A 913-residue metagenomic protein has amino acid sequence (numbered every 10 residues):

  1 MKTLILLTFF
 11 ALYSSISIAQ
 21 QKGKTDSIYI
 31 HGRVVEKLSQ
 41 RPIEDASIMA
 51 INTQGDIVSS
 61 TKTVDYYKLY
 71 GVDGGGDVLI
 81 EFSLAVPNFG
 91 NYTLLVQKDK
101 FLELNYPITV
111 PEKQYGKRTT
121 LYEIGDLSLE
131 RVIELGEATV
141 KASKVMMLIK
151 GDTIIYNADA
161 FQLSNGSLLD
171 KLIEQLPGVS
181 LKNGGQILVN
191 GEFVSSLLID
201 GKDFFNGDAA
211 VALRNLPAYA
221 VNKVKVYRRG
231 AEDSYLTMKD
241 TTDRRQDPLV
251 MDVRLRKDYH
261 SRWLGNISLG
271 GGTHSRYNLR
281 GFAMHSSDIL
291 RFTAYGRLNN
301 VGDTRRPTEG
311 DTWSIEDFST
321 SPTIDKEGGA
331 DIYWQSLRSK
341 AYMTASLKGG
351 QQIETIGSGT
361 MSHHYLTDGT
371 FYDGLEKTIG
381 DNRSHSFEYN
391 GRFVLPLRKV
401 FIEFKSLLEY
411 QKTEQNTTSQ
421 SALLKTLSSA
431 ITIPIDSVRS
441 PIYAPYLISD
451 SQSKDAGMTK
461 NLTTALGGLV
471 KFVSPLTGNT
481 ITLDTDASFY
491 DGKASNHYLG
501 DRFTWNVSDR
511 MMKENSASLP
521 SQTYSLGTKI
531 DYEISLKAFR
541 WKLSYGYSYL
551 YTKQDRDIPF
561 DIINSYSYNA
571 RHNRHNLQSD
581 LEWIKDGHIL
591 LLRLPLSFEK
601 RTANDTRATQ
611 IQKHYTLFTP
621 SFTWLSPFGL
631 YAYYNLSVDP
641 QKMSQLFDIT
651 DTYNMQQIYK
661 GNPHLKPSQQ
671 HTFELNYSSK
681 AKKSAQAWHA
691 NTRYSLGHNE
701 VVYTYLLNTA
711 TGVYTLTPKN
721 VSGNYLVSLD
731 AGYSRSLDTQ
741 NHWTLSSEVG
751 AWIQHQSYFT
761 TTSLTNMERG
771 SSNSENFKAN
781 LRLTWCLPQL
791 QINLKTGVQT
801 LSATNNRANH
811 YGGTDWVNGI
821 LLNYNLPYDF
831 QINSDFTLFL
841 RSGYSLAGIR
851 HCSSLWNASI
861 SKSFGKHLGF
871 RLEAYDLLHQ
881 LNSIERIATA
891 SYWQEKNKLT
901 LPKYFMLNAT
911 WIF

Functional and structural regions predicted by a protein language model:
T25, R33-E44, I51, K144: Structural motif
V35, M49, L95-D99, K117-Q162 (+4 more regions): Short, acidic, small-residue-rich periplasmic hinge/interaction motif at the N-terminus of Gram-negative outer-membrane
S39-V64, I149: Short, ordered, surface-exposed loop/turn motifs in non-cytosolic proteins
D56, D77-V110: A short, solvent-exposed loop/turn motif at the edges and junctions of modular extracellular/periplasmic domains
D56-I80: Short, acidic Ser/Thr/Gly-rich low-complexity loop/linker segments typical of extracellular and cell-surface proteins
S60, G207-A210, G230-S275, I289-F913: Primarily recognizes Gram-negative and organellar outer-membrane beta-barrels
D170-F205, K223, D233-D243: Extracytoplasmic beta-strand/coil segments of soluble accessory domains associated with Gram-negative outer-membrane
K202-E232, D288: Short acidic/polar hinge/loop motifs at secondary-structure boundaries that mediate gating or recognition
